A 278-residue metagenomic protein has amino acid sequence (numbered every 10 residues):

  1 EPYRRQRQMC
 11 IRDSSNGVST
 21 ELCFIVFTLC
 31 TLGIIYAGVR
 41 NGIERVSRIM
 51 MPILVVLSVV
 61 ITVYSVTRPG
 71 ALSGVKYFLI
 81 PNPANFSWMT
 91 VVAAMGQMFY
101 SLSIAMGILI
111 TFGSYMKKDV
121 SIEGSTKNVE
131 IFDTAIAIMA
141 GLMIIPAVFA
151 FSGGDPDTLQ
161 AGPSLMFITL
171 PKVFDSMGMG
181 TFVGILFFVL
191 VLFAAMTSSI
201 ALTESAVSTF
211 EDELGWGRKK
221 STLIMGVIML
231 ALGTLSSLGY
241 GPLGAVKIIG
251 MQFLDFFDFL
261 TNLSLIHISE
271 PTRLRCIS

Functional and structural regions predicted by a protein language model:
E1-I11, I266-E270, L274-S278: Single conserved hydrophobic/aromatic residue that forms the stacking wall/gate of nucleotide- or nucleobase-binding
R4-Q8, L192-T209: Hydrophobic transmembrane alpha-helices that form the core helical bundles of multi-pass secondary transporters
R4-Q8, R12-Y36, R40, L72-V92 (+2 more regions): Inter-helical loop and helix-membrane interface segments of multi-pass membrane transporters/permeases
C23-A37, P52-S65, M143, F187-A194 (+3 more regions): Hydrophobic core segments of alpha-helical transmembrane domains in multi-pass membrane transport and ion-translocation
F27-I49, T111-D119, V207-G215: Membrane-water interface regions at transmembrane-helix termini and the short interhelical loops of multi-pass membrane
G42-I49, P156-L165, G180-F193, S208-K220 (+1 more regions): Transmembrane helix-loop boundary segments of multi-pass membrane transporters
E44, R48-M196, K220-S221: Membrane-embedded translocation segments of transport machinery
A137-G153, A195-E204, M229-I248, R273: Alpha-helical transmembrane segments and, especially, the helix-loop junctions at the ends of these helices
